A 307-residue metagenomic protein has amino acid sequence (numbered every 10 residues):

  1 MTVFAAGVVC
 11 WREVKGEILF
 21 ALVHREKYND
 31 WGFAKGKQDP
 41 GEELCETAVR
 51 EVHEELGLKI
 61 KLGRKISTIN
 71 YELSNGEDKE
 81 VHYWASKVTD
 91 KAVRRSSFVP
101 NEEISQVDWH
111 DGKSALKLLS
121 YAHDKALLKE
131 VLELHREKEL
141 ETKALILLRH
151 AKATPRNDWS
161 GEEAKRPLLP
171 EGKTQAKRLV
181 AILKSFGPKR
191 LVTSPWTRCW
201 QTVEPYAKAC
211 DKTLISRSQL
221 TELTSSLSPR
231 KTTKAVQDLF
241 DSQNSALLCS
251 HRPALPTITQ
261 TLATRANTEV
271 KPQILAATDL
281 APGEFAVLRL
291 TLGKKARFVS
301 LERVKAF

Functional and structural regions predicted by a protein language model:
M1-F33, L145-H150: N-terminal strand-loop-strand
F4, L19, E77-W84, E284-A286: Short beta-strand micro-motifs in enzyme catalytic cores
C10, L22-H24, Y83-K87, D108-W109 (+1 more regions): Short, well-ordered beta-strand micro-motif
E17-L58, P155, W159-R166, E171: Conserved Nudix-box catalytic region and its N-terminal flanking loop in Nudix hydrolases and closely related
N29-D30, S96-A151, P155: Nudix hydrolase/Nudix homology domain
G36, T47, L140-L227, T233 (+4 more regions): Active-site-proximal alpha-helix that buttresses catalytic centers in soluble enzyme cores
Q38-R64, I69-H123: Unchanged
K234-K295: Active-site-adjacent alpha-helix immediately C-terminal to a catalytic or transition-state-stabilizing loop
